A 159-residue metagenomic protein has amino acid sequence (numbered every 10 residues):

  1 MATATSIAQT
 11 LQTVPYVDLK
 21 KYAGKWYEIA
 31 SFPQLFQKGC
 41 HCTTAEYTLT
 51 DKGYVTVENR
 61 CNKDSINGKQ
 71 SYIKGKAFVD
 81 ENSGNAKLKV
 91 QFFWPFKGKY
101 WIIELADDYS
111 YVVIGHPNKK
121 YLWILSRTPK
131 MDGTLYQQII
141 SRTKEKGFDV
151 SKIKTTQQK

Functional and structural regions predicted by a protein language model:
M1-K159: A beta-rich soluble binding module of mature secreted/lumenal proteins
